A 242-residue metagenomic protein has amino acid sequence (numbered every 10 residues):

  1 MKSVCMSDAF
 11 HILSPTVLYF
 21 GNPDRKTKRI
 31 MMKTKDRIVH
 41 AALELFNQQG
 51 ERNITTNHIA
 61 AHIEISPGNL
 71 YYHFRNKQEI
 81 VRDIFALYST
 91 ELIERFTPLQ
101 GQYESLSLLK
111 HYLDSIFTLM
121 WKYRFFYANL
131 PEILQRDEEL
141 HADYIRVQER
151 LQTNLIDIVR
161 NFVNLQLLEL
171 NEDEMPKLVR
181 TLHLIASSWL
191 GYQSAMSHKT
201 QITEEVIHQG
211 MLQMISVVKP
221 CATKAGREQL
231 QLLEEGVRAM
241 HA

Functional and structural regions predicted by a protein language model:
D8-R25, G191, A195-A242: C-terminal peripheral helix-coil segments that are non-catalytic and often amphipathic
T34, I38-A41, L178: N-terminal positioning helix adjacent to the helix-turn-helix/winged-helix DNA-binding module
R37, L45, Q49-E79, D83: Helix-turn-helix
A86-L92: Short, basic, alpha-helical segments at the C-terminal edge of helix-turn-helix-like DNA-binding modules
F96-L99, Y127-L134, F162, Q166 (+1 more regions): Secondary-structure edge/capping motif, primarily at the C-terminal ends of alpha-helices and the immediately following
T97-F125: Hydrophobic alpha-helical connector segments
E139-L165, P176-G191, H208-P220: Amphipathic alpha-helical packing segments from all-alpha helical-bundle domains
